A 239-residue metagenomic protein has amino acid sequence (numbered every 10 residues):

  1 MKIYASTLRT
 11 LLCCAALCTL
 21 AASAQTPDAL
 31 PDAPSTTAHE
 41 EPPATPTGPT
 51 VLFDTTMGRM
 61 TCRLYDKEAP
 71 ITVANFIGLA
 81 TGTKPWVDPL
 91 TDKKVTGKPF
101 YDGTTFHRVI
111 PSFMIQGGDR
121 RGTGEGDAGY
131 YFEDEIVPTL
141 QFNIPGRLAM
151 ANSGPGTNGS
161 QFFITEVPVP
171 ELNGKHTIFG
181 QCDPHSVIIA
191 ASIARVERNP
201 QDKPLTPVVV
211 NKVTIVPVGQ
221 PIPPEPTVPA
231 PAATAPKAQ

Functional and structural regions predicted by a protein language model:
M1-S6: N-terminal secretory signal peptides that target proteins for export/translocation
R9-T19: Bacterial N-terminal signal peptides
L20-Q239: Cyclophilin-like peptidyl-prolyl cis-trans isomerases
